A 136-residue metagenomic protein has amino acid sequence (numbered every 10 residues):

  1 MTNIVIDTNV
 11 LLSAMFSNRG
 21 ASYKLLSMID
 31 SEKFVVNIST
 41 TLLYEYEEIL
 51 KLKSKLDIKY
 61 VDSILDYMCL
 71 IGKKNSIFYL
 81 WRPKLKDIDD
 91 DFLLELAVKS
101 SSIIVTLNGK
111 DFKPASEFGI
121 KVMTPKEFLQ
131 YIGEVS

Functional and structural regions predicted by a protein language model:
M1-N3: Extreme N-terminal starter segment of soluble prokaryotic enzymes
I6, F16, A21-K51: PIN/NYN-family metal-dependent endoribonuclease catalytic core
D7-T8, I38-S39, N108, T124-P125: A secondary-structure boundary/capping signal
M28, L96, P114: Hydrophobic/aromatic ligand-binding patch that stacks against planar heteroaromatic rings of cofactors or nucleotides
T40-M68, Y131-S136: Extended, non-globular alpha-helical segments
I71-R82: Short, basic, glycine/proline-bearing loop/turn elements
K84-L85, I103, G109-S136: Acidic, PIN/NYN-like endoribonuclease modules and their adjacent C-terminal/linker elements
I88-I104: Acidic, metal-associated active-site segment
